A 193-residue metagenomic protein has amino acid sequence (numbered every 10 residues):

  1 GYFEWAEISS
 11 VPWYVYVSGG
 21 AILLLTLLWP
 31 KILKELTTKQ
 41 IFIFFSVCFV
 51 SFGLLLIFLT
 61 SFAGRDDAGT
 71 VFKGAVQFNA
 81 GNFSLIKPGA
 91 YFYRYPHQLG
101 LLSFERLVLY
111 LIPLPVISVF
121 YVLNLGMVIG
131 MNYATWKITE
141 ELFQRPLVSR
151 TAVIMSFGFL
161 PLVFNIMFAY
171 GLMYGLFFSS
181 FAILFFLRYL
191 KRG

Functional and structural regions predicted by a protein language model:
G1-L56: Start-transfer (signal-anchor) and selected internal transmembrane alpha helices of multi-pass inner/ER membrane
L27, V122-F143, F181: Transmembrane-helix motifs of polytopic, lipid-linked glycan transferases
F49, A152-L160, L184: Short helix- or helix-capping micro-motifs that position conserved polar/aromatic residues at function-defining sites
T60-V76, A80-F104, L111-P115: Extracytoplasmic catalytic/substrate-binding loops of multi-pass membrane glycan-assembly enzymes
G100-L123, F143-P146, P161: Juxtamembrane segments of multi-pass membrane glycosylation machinery that transfer sugars from lipid-linked donors
S118-V119, T135-G158: Transmembrane-helix signature of polytopic, membrane-embedded enzymes that assemble or transfer cell-envelope glycans
P161, M167-Y174: Short acidic/glycine- and proline-prone juxtamembrane loop motifs at membrane-interface regions of multi-pass membrane
A182-G193: Membrane-interface transmembrane helices that cradle and orient dolichyl/undecaprenyl
